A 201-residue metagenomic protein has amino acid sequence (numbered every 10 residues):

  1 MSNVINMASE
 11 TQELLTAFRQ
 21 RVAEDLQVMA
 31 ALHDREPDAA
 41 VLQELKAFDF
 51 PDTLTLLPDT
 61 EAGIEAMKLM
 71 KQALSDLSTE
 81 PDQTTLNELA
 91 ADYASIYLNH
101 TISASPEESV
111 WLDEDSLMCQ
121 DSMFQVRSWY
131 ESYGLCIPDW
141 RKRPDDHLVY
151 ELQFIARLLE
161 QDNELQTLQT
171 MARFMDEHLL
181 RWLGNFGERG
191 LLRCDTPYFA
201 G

Functional and structural regions predicted by a protein language model:
M1-G201: Surface/interface-facing alpha-helical segments and adjacent flexible terminal/loop regions used for partner/assembly
